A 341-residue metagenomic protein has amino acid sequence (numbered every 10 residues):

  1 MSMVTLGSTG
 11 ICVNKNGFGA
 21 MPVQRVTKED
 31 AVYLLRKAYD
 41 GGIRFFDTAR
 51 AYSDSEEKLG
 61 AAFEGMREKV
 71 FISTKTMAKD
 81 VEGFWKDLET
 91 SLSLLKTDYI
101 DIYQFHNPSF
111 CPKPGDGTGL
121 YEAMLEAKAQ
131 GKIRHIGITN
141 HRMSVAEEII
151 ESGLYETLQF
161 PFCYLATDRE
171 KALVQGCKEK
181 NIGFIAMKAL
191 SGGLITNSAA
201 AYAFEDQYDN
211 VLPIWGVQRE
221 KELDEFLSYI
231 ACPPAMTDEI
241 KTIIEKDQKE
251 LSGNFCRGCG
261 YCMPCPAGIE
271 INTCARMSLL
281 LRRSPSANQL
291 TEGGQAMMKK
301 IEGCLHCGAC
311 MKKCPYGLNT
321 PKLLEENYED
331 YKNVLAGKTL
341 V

Functional and structural regions predicted by a protein language model:
M1-V70: N-terminal binding-site loop/beta-alpha segment at the start of enzyme catalytic domains that lines or forms
L6, F18, F46, L59 (+11 more regions): Conserved, mostly hydrophobic/aromatic
G19, A49, Y103-H106, T139 (+3 more regions): Conserved residues at the C-terminal ends of beta-strands
V26-E29, R36, K79-I185, L190-G193: Glycine/proline-rich, positively charged, aromatic-decorated active-site loop/lid region on the catalytic face
K37-Y39, I43-R44, A172-A186, L190-V341: Structured C-terminal cap/extension of enzyme domains
R44-A49, S73-T74, R134-G137, T157-F160 (+3 more regions): Short catalytic-loop micro-motif centered on adjacent basic/acidic residues
E57-T74, E122-G131, E179-N181: Alpha-helix-loop-beta-strand connector modules within alpha/beta enzyme cores
K69-I72, Y155-C163, P234-I240: Short hydrophobic/aromatic-enriched beta-strand-loop microsegments
